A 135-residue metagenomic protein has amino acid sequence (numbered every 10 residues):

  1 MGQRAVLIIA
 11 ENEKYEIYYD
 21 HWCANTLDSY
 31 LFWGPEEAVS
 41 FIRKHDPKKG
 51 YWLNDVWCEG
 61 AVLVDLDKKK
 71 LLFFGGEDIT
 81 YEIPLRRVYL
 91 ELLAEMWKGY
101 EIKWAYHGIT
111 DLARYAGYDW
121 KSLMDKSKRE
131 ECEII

Functional and structural regions predicted by a protein language model:
M1-G2: A short catalytic or substrate-binding loop motif that flags glycine-/basic-rich loops and adjacent residues that bind
A5-I9: Short beta-strand scaffold segments in enzyme catalytic cores
A10-K14, L66-D67: Short acidic-glycine loop/turn motifs at beta-strand connectors
K14-P47: Short, flexible N-terminal segments of the mature chain
E36-I135: Low-complexity intrinsically disordered segments
